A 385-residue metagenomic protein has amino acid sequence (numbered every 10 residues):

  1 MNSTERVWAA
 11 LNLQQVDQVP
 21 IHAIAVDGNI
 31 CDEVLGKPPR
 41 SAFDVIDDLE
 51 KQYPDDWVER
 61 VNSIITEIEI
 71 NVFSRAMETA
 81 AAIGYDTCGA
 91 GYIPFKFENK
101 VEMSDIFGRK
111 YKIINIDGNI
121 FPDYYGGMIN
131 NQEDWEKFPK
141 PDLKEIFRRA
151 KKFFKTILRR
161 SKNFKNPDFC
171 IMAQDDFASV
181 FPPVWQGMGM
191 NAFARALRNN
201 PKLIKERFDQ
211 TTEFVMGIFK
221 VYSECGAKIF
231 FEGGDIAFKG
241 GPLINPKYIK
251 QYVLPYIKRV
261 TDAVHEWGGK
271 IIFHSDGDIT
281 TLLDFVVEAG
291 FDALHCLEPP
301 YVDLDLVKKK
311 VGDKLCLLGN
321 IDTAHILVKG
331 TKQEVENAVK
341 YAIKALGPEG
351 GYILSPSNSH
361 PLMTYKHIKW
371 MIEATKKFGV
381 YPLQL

Functional and structural regions predicted by a protein language model:
M1-Y53, W57, V61-E69, S104 (+1 more regions): Active-site loop segments of alpha/beta catalytic cores
A25-V26, I83, I93-K96: Short, flexible beta-strand-to-coil junctions
V72-G91, V221-C225: Catalytic domains of carbohydrate-active enzymes, especially glycoside hydrolases
M77, E98-V101, P182: A generic hydrophobic-helix recognition signal that picks specific residues within alpha-helical hydrophobic
E78, A82, F97, R149-K152: Acidic/aromatic-lined carbohydrate-recognition and catalytic surfaces of CAZymes acting on diverse glycans
T87-V101: Short acidic, Pro/Gly- and aromatic-enriched capping/linker segments at domain boundaries
F95-E98, I106-K110: Short small/polar-residue motifs
